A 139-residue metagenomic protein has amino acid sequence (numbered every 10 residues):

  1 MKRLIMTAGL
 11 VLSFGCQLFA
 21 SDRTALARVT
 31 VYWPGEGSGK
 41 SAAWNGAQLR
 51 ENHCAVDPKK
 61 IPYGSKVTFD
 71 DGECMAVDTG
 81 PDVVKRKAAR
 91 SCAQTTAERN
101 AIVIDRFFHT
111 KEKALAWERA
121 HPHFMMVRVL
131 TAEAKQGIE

Functional and structural regions predicted by a protein language model:
M1-L4: Positively charged n-region of N-terminal signal peptides that target proteins for export
M6-T7, A132: General helical structural elements
T7-G15: Bacterial N-terminal signal peptides
F19-E139: Solvent-exposed, well-ordered loop and adjacent helix/strand elements within mature globular domains that form
